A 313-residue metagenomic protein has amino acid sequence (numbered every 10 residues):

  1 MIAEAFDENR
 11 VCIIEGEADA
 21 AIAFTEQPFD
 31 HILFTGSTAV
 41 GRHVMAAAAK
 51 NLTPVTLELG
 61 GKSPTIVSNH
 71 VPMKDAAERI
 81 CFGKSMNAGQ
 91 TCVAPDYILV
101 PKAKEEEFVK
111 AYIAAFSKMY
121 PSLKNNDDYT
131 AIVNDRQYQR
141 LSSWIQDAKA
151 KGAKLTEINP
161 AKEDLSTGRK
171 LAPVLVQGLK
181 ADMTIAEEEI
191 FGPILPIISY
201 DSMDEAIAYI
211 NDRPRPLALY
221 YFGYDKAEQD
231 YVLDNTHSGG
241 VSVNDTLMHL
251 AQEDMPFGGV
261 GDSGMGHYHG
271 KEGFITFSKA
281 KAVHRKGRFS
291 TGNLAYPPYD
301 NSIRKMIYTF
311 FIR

Functional and structural regions predicted by a protein language model:
M1-D19: PLP-dependent aminotransferase-like
E4-D7, F24-H31, N211-L217: Short, surface-exposed connector motifs at secondary-structure boundaries
I13-A46: A charged, well-structured terminal subsegment
E17, T35, G83, F222-G223 (+1 more regions): Conserved residues at the C-terminal ends of beta-strands
A21-I22, A77, I207, D230: Short hydrophobic/charged patches on amphipathic alpha-helices used for structural packing and interfaces
T25-E26, V44-A47, K110-A111, L233-D234 (+1 more regions): Short amphipathic alpha-helical segments
H31, A39-K180, V243, K305 (+1 more regions): ALDH superfamily catalytic-core signature
I66, E163, K170-R313: Conserved C-terminal structural/oligomerization subdomain of aldehyde/semialdehyde dehydrogenase
